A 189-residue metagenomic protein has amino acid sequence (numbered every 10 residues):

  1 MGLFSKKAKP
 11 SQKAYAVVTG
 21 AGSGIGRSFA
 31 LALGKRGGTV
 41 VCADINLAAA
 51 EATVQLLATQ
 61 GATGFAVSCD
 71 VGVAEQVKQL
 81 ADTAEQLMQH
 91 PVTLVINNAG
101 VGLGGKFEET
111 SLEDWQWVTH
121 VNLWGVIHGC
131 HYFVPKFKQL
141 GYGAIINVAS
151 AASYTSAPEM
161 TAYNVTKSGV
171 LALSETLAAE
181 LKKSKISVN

Functional and structural regions predicted by a protein language model:
K7-V41: Canonical Rossmann dinucleotide-binding motif of NAD(H)/NADP(H)-dependent dehydrogenases/reductases, specifically
L47-A48, S68-Q79, L112: The beta1-alpha1 cofactor-binding region of Rossmann-like NAD(H)/NADP(H)-dependent oxidoreductases
K106-F107, D114-Q116: Substrate-binding pocket helix/loop in short-chain dehydrogenase/reductase
E108, A157-T161: Active-site loop immediately N-terminal to the catalytic Tyr-X3-Lys motif of short-chain dehydrogenase/reductase
C130, T166: Active-site helix of classical SDR
P135, A179-K183: Alpha-helical segment proximal to the catalytic Tyr-Lys
S150: Residue(s) in the substrate-gating loop at a strand-loop-helix junction that position the organic substrate next
